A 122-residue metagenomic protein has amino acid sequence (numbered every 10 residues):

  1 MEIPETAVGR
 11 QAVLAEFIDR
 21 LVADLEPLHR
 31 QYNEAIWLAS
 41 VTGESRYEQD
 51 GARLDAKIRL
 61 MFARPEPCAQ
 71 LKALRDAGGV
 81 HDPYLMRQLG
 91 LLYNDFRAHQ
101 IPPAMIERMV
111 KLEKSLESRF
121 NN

Functional and structural regions predicted by a protein language model:
E2-N122: N-terminal helix-rich structural modules
